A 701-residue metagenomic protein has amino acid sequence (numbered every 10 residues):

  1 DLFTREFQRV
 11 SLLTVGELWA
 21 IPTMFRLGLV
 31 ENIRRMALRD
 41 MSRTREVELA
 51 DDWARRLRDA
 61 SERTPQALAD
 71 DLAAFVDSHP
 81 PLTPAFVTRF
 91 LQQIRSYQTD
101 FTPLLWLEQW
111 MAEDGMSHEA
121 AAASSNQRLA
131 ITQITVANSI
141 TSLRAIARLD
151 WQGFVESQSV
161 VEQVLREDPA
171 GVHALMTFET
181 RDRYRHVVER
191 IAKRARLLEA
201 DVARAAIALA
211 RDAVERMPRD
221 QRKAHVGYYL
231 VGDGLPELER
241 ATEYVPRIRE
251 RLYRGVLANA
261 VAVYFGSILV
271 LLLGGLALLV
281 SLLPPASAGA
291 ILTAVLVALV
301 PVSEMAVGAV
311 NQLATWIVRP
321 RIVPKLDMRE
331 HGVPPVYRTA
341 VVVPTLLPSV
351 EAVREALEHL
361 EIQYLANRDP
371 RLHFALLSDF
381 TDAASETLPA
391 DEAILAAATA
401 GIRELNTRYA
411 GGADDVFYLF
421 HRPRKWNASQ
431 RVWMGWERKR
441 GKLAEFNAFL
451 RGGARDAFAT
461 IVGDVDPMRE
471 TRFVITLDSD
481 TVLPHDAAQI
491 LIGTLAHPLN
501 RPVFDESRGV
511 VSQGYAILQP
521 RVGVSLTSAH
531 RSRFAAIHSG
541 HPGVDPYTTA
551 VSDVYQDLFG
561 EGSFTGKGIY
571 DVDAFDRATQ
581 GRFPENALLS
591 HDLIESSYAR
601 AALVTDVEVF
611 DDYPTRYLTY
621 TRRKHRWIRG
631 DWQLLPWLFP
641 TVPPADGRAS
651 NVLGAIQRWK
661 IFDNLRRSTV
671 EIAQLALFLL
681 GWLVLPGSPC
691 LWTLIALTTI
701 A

Functional and structural regions predicted by a protein language model:
D1, S11-W19, V350-V353, L483-D486 (+2 more regions): Extended hydrophobic-aromatic, low-complexity segments
S11, L29-A37, V214, N406 (+3 more regions): A structural signal for well-ordered alpha-helices, especially hydrophobic packing surfaces of coiled-coils
L13-P65: Helix-rich C-terminal or lid/interface subdomains of diverse kinases
F25-M36, E250-N311, P520-V524, F564 (+1 more regions): Alpha-helical bilayer-embedded segments of polytopic membrane proteins, i.e., transmembrane/intramembrane helices
E62-R254, I322-N651: Internal catalytic domains of large membrane-associated glycosyltransferases
V310-K325: Juxtamembrane helix-loop transition segments at the membrane interface in multi-pass membrane proteins
